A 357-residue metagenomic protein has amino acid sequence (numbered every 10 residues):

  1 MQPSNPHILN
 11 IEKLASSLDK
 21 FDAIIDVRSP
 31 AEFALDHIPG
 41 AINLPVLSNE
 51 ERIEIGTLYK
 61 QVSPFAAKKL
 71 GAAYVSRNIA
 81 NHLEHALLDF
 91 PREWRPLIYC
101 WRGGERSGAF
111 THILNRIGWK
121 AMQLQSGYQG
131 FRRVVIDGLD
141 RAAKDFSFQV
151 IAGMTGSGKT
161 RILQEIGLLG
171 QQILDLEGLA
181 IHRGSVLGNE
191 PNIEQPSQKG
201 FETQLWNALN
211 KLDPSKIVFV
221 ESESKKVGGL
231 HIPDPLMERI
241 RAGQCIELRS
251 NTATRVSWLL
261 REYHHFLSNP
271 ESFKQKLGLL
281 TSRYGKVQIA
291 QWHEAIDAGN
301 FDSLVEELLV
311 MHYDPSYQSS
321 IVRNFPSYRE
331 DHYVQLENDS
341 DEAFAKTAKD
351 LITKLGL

Functional and structural regions predicted by a protein language model:
M1-P39, A67, I136-A143, F148-A152: Flexible, polar/low-complexity N-terminal or interdomain linker segments that lie immediately upstream of folded
L18-F90: Positively charged, proline/Ser/Thr-rich regional signature most characteristic of the Rhodanese/CDC25-like
I25, I42, M122, Q149 (+3 more regions): Hydrophobic/aromatic beta-strand patches that form the interior of the parallel beta-sheet core in alpha/beta enzyme
L70-Q125: Catalytic cysteine-centered active loop of the rhodanese-like fold, especially the PTP/DSP P-loop
E105-R106, S147-L168: Glycine-rich phosphate-binding P-loop
W119-R133, D175-A180: A short glycine-rich beta-strand->turn/loop micro-motif centered on a GG-aromatic cluster
L168-E238: Conserved nucleotide-sensing/catalytic segment adjacent to the nucleotide-binding pocket in NTP-handling enzymes
E238-C245, R249-L357: Conserved NTP phosphate-binding and transfer environment spanning the P-loop NTPase/kinase superfamily
